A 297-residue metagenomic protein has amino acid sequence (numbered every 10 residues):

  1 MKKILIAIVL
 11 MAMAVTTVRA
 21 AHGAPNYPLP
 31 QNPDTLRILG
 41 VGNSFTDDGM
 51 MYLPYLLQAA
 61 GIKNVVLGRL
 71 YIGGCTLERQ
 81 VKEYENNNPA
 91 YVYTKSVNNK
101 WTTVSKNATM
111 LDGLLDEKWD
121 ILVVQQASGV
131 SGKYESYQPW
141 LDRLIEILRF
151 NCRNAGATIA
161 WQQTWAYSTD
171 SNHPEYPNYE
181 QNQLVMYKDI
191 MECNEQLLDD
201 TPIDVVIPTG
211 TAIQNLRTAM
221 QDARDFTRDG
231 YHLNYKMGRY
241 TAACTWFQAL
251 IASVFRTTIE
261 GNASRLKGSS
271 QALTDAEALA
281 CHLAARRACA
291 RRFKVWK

Functional and structural regions predicted by a protein language model:
I4-M13: Sec-dependent N-terminal signal peptides
M13-R19: C-terminal segment of classical bacterial N-terminal signal peptides
A21-A59, C281: N-terminal module-boundary/linker segments of secreted carbohydrate-active enzymes
P30-G40, D120-G129, E175, R265-L266: Acidic/histidine-rich, surface-exposed loop or edge segments in extracytoplasmic proteins
N32, L36, S44-D48, E135-P139 (+3 more regions): Soluble non-cytosolic domains of exported or imported proteins
D47-Q138: Conserved SGNH/GDSL esterase-like catalytic core that processes O-acyl groups on lipids and polysaccharides
N107-Y235, Q248: Alpha-helical cap/lid subdomain in secreted, periplasmic, or secretory-pathway luminal O-acyl-processing enzymes
F226, G230-K297: Conserved catalytic region of serine esterases and O-acyltransferases that act on ester linkages in lipids
